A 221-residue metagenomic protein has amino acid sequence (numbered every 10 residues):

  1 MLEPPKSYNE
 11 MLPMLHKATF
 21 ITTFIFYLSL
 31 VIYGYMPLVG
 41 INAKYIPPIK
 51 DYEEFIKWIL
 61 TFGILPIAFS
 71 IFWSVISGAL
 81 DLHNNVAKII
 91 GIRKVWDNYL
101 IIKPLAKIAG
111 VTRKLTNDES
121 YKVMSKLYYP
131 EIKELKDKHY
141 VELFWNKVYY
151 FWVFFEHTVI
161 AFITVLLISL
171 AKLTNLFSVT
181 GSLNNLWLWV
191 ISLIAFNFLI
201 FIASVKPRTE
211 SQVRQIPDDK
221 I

Functional and structural regions predicted by a protein language model:
M1-L105, T174-I194, A203-Q215: N-terminal first transmembrane alpha-helix
N9-T23, T116-K172: Loop-to-transmembrane boundary segments
S77-K147: Charge-rich cytosolic interhelical loops and cytosolic tails of multi-pass membrane proteins
T164-I168, F196-F201: Membrane-embedded alpha-helices of multi-pass membrane proteins, especially ion channels and transporters
S182, F198, D218-I221: N-terminal signal-anchor module of multipass membrane proteins
